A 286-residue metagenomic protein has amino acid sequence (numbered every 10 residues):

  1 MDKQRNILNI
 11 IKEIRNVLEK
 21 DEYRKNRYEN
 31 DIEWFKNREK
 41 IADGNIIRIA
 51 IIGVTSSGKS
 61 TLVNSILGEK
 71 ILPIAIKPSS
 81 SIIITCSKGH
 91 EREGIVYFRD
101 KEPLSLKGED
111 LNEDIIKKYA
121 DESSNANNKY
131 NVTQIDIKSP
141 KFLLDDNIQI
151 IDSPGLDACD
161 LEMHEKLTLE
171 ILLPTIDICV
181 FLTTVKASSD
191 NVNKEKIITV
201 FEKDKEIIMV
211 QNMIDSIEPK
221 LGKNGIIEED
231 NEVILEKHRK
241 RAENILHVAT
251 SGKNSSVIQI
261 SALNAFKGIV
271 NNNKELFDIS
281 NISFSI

Functional and structural regions predicted by a protein language model:
M1-N26: Charged, amphipathic alpha-helical linker segments immediately N-terminal to NTP-binding catalytic cores
I10, D31, S57: N-terminal cofactor/phosphate-binding cores enriched in small/glycine residues, especially glycine-rich loops such as
E19, N30, R99-D100: Intrinsically disordered, low-complexity regions enriched in small/polar residues
Y23-I46: Long amphipathic alpha-helical scaffold segments
K40-I286: Globular "head" domains of long coiled-coil molecular machines
